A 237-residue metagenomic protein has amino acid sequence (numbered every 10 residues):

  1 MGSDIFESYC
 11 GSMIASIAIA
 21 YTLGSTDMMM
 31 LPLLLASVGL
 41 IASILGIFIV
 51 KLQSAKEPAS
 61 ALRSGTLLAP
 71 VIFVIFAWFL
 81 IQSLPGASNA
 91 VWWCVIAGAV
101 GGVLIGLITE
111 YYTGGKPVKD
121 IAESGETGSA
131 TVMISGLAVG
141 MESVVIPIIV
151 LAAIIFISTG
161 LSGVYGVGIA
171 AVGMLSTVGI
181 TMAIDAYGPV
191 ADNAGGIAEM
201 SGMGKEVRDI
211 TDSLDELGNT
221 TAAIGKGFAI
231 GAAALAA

Functional and structural regions predicted by a protein language model:
M1-A237: Hydrophobic packing and interface segments
